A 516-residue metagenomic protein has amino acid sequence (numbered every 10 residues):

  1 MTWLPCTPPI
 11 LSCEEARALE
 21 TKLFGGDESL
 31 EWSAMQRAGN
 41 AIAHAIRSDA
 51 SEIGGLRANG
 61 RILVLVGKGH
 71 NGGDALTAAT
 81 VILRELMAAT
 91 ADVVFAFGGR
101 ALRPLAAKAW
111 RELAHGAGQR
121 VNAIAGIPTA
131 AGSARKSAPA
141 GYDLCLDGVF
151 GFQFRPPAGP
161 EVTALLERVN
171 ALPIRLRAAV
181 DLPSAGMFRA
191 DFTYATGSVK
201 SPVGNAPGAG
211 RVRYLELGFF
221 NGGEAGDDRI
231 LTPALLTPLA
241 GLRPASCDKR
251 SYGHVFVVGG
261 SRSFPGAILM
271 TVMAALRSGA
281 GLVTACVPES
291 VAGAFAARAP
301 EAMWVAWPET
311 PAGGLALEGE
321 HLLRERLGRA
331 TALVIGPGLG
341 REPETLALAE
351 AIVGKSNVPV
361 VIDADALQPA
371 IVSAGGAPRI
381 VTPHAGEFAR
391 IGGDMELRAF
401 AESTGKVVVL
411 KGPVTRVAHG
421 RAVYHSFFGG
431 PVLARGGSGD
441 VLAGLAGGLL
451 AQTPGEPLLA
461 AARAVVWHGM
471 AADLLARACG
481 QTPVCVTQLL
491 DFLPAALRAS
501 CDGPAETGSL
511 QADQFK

Functional and structural regions predicted by a protein language model:
M1-R103, A107, V203-A364, Q368-I380 (+2 more regions): Small-residue (G/A/S/T)-rich helix-start motifs and N-terminal tracts that mark the onset
G60-R61, N122, R189: Secondary-structure boundary/capping motif
A109-P128, V162-A164, R168-L172, A225-P238: Short coil-to-helix leader/linker segments, especially the first N-terminal amphipathic alpha-helix with its helix
Q119-S133, L215, V305-P308: Short acidic-hydrophobic, aromatic-tinged amphipathic segments that line or gate anion-handling sites
A123-P139, V360, Q368-S373: Short amphipathic alpha-helices and their capping/turn segments at secondary-structure boundaries
Y142-L144, G148-D228: Internal gly/pro-rich beta-alpha loop/helix module that stabilizes soluble enzyme cofactors or their anionic handles
